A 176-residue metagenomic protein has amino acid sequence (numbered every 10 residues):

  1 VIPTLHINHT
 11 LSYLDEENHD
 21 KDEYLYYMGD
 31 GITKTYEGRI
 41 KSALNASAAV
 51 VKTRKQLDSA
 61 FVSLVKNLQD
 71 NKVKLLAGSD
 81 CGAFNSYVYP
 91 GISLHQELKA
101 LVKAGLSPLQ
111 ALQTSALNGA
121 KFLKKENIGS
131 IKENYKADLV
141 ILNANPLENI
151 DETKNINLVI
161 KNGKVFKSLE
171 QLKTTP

Functional and structural regions predicted by a protein language model:
V1, D80, L101, A111 (+4 more regions): Divalent metal-coordination and catalytic microenvironments
I2-K99, K103-A104: Active-site neighborhoods of metal-dependent hydrolases
P3-L5, A77-C81, S115, Y135 (+2 more regions): Active-site proximal loops enriched in glycine and acidic residues that flank catalytic Cys/His/Asp and coordinate
T10-L11, I150, L169: Glycine/Thr-rich phosphate-binding loops of Rossmann-like dinucleotide-binding domains
S59, Y89, S107-L112, A120-I156: Acidic, glycine-enriched loop/beta-strand segments at the rims of small-molecule binding/catalytic pockets
S63, S93-Q96, A100, Q110 (+3 more regions): Extracytoplasmic/secreted proteins, especially bacterial periplasmic and envelope-associated proteins
V159: Short aromatic-centered micro-motifs
N162-K164, L169-P176: Extracellular/periplasmic ectodomains of large secreted or surface enzymes and adhesion receptors
